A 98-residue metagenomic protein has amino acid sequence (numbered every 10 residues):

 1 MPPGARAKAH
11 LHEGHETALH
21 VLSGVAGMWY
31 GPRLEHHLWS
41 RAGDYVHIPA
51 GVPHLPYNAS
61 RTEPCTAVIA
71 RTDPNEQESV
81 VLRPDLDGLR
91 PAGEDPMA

Functional and structural regions predicted by a protein language model:
M1-E13, A50: Conserved short histidine dyad/triad with adjacent acidic residue
R6, H15-A42: A short beta-strand-loop-beta hairpin characteristic of the jelly-roll/cupin
L11, Y30-P32, N58, I69: Residue-level recognition of conserved beta-strand positions in structured domain cores
E16, G43-I48, A70-D73: Hydrophobic alpha-helical segments of small multi-pass membrane proteins
T17, V52, E63: Residues that flank catalytic or metal-binding motifs in active/ligand-binding sites
A26, D44, E63-T66: Generic beta-strand structural signal
Y45, G51-V52, Y57: Short, surface-exposed secondary-structure boundary micro-motifs
L55-A98: Double-stranded beta-helix
